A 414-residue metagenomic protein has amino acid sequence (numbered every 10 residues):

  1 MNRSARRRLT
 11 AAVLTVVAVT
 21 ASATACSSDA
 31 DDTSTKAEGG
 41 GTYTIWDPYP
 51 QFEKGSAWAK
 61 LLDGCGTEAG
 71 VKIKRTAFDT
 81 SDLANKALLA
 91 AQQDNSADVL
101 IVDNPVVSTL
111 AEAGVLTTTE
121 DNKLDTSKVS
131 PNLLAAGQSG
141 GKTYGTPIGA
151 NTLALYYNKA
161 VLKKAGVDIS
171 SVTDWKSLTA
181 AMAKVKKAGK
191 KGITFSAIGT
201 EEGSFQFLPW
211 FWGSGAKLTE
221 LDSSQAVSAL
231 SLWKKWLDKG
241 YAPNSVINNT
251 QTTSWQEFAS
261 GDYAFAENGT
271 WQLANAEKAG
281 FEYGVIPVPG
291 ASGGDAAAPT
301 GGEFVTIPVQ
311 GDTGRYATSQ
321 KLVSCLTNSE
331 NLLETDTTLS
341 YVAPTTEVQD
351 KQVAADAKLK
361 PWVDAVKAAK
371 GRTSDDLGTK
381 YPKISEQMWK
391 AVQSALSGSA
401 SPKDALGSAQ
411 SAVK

Functional and structural regions predicted by a protein language model:
N2-V107, G290-S292, G314, T318 (+2 more regions): Conserved N-terminal structural module of periplasmic/extracytoplasmic solute-binding proteins
G66-P131, K163-G166, A264-F265, N275-A276 (+1 more regions): Extracytoplasmic "Venus flytrap"/periplasmic binding protein-like
A77-K86, P105, T173-T179, S245-A259: Short helix-initiation/N-cap motifs at beta->coil->alpha
D103-T152, T179, Q206, I286 (+3 more regions): Hinge/lid segment of periplasmic solute-binding proteins
L110-V115, L133-S170, I198-L218, T300-P308 (+1 more regions): Periplasmic solute-binding protein
A165, D238-A242, E277-L339: Extracytoplasmic/periplasmic substrate-recognition and gating elements
M182-K186, T219-I247: Glycine-centered hinge/linker elements that transmit conformational signals in sensory and ligand-binding systems
T337-Q387: Long, aromatic- and glycine/proline-rich binding clefts that accommodate carbohydrate-like moieties
